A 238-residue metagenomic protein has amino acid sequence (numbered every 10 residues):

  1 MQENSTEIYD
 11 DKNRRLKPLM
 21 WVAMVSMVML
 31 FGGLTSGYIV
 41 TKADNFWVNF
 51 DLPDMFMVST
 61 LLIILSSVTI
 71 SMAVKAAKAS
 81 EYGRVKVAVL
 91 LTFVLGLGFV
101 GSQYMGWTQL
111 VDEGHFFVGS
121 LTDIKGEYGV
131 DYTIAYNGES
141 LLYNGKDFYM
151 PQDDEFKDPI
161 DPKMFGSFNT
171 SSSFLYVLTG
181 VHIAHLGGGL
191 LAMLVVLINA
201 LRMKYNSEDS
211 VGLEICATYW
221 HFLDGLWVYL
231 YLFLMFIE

Functional and structural regions predicted by a protein language model:
M1-E238: ...captures the hydrophobic TM-helix bundle architecture rather than a specific catalytic motif, and can also fire on
